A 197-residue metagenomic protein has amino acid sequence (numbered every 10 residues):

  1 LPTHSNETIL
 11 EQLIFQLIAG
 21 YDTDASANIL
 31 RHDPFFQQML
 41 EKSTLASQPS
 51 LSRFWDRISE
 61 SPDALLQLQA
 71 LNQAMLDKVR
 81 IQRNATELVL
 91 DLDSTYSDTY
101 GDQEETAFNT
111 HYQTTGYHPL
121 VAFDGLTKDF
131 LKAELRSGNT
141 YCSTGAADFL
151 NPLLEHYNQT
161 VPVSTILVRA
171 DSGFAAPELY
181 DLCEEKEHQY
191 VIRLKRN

Functional and structural regions predicted by a protein language model:
L1-E11, T144: Basic, short loop/linker segments at the boundary and entry of helix-turn-helix/winged-helix-like folds
Q12-L13, A27, L45-S47, L51 (+4 more regions): Short, conserved catalytic/metal-binding motifs centered on acidic residues
L17-A25: Short capping segments at the starts of secondary-structure elements
D24-M39: DNA-recognition alpha helix
M39-E41, T99-E105, L131-L135, P177-C183: Short acidic, glycine/serine/threonine-rich loops at helix termini
T44, S50-V121: Active-site-proximal, Lys/Arg-enriched surface segment that forms a nucleic-acid-binding/basic interface patch
T110-V161: Electropositive, glycine- and tryptophan-enriched low-complexity nucleic-acid-binding patches
T144, N151, E184-N197: Catalytic or ion-translocation cores adjacent to nucleophile or general acid/base/metal-coordination motifs in diverse
